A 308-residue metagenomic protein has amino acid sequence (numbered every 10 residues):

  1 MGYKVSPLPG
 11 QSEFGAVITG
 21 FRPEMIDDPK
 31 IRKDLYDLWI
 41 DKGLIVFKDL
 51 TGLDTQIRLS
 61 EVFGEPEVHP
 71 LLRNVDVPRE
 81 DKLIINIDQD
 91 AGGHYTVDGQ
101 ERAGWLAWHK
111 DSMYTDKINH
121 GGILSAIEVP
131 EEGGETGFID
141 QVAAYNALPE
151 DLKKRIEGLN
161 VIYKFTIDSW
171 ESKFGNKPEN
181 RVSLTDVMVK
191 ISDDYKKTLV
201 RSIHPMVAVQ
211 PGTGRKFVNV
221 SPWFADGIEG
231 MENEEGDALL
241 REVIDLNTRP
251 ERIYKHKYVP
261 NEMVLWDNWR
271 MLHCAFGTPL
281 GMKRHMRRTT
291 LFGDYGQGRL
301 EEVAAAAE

Functional and structural regions predicted by a protein language model:
G2-M263, W269-E308: Non-heme Fe(II) oxygenase catalytic core, chiefly the N-lobe of the double-stranded beta-helix
